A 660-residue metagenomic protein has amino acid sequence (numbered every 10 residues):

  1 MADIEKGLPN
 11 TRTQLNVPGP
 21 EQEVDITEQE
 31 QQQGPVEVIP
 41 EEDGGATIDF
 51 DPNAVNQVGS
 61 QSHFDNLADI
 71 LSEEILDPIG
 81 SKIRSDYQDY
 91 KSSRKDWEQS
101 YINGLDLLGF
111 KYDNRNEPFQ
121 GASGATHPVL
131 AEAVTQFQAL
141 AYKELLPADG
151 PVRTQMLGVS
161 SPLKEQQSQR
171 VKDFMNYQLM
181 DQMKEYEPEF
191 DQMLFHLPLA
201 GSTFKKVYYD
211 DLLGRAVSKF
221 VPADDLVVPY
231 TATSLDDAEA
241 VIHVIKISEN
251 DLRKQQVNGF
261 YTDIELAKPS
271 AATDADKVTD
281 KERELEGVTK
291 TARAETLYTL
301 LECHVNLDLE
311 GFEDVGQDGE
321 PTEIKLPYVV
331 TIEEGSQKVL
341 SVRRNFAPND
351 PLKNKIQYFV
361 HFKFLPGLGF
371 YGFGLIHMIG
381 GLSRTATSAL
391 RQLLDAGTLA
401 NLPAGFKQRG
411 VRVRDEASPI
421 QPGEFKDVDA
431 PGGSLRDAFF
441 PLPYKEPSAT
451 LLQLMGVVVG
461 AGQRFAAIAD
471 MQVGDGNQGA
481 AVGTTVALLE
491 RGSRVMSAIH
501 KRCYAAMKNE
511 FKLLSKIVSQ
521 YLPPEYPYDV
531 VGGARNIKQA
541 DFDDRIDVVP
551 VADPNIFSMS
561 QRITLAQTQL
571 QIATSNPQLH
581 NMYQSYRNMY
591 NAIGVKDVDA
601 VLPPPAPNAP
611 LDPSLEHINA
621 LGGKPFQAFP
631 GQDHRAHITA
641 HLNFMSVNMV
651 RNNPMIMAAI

Functional and structural regions predicted by a protein language model:
A2-S341, N345-F346, G405, R414-A417 (+8 more regions): Extended, helix-rich architectural segments
H127, G150-M180, V360-H377, F406-I420 (+4 more regions): Surface-exposed loop-to-helix/strand elements on domain peripheries
M183-Y186, F190, L194, Y209-L213 (+5 more regions): Long, hydrophobic, amphipathic alpha-helical segments used as structural scaffolds
L197, V207-D211, K219-F220, G483-S614: Extended amphipathic alpha-helical segments with heptad-repeat/coiled-coil character used for oligomerization, fusion
G319, E323-G423: Catalytic nucleotidyl-transfer cores of nucleotide-processing enzymes
N576-L579, P625-G631, M649-I656: Charged, low-complexity interaction regions
D633-M649: Amphipathic, non-membrane alpha-helical rod segments
